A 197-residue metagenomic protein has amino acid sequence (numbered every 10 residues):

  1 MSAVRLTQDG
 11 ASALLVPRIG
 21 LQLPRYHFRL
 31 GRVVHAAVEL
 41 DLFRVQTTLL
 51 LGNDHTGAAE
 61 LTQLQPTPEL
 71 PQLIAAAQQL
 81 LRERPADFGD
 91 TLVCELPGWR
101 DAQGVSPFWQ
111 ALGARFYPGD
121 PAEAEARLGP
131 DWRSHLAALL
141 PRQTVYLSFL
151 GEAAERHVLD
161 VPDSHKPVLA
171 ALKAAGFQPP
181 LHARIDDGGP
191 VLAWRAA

Functional and structural regions predicted by a protein language model:
M1-G20, P68, A174, P179-P180: Conserved beta-hairpin
Q8-G10, L15-A58, E123-P130: Conserved acyl-donor/pantetheine-binding loop and adjacent beta-alpha core of acyl/acetyltransferases and related
P17-I19, Q65, G98-R100: Short, flexible loop/turn elements at secondary-structure junctions
N53, D87-A197: Extended, composition-driven regions rather than compact fold-specific motifs
G57-T62, D90-L92: Generic beta-strand structural signal
Q63-L81: Conserved acetyl-CoA-binding loop-helix of GNAT-fold acetyltransferases
L80, R84, F88: Conserved, well-structured core segments that form the ligand-binding/active-site neighborhood of functional domains
